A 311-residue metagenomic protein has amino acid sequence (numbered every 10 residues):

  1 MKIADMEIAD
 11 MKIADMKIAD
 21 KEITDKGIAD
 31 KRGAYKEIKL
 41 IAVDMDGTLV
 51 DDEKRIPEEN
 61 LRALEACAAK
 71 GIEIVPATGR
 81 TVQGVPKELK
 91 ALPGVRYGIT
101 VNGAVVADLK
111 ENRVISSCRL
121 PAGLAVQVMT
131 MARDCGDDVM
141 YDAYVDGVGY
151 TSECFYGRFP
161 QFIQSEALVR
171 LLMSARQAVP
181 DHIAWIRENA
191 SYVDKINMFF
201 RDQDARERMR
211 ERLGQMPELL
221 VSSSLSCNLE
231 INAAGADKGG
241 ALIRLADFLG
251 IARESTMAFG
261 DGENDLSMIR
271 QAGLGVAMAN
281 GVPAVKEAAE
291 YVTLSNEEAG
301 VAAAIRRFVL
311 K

Functional and structural regions predicted by a protein language model:
M1-A29: Long, intrinsically disordered low-complexity tandem-repeat segments
Y35-L40, I56-P57, G214, E230-K311: Mg2+-dependent phosphoryl-transfer enzymes with acidic/Ser/Thr/Gly-rich catalytic loops
E37-D52: Asp-based phosphoryl-transfer active-site loop
K54-K70, S117-L124, V179-I183, G235-D247 (+1 more regions): Short, acidic loop-to-helix structural element flanking the phosphoryl-transfer center in phosphate-processing enzymes
E58-Q164: Active-site phosphate-binding/coordination module
G71-V75, G94-R96, K195, E254-S255 (+1 more regions): Short active-site oxyanion
L92-G94, V101-N102, K110, M216-P217 (+2 more regions): Short, structured coil segments at secondary-structure junctions
M131, D138-F259: Conserved acidic, metal-coordinating active-site core of Asp-based, Mg2+-dependent phosphoryl-transfer enzymes
